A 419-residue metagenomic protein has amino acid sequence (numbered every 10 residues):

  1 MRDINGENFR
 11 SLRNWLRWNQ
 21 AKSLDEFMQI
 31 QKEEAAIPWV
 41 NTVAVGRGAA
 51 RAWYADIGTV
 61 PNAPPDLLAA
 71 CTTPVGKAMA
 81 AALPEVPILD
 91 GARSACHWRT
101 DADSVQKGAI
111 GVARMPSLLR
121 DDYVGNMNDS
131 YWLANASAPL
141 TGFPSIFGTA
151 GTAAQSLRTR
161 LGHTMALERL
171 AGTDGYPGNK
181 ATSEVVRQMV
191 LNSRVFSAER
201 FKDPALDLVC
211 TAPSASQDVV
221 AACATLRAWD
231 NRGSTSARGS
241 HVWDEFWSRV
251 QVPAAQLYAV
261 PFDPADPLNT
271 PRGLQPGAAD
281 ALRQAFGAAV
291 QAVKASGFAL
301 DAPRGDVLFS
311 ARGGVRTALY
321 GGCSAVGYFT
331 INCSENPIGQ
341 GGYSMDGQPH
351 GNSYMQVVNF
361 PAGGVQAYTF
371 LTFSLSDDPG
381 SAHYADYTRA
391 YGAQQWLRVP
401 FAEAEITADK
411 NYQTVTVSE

Functional and structural regions predicted by a protein language model:
M1-D203, T211, A215-E419: C-terminal/peripheral segments of proteins
